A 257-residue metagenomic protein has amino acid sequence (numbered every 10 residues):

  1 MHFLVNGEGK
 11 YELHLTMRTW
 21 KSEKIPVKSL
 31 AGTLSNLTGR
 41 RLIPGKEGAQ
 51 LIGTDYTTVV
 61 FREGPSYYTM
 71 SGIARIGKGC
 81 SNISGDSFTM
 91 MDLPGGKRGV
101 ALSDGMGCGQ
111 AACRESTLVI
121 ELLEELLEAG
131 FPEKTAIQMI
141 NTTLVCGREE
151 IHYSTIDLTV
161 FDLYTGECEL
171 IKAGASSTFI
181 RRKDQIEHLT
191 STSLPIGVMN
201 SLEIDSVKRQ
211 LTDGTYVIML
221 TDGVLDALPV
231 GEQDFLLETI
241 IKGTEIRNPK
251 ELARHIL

Functional and structural regions predicted by a protein language model:
M1: Conserved catalytic-loop aspartate of Hanks-type protein kinases
V5-Y11, S29-I52, Y56, G64 (+1 more regions): Catalytic core of PPM/PP2C metal-dependent serine/threonine phosphatase domains
L15, M91, F131: N-terminal loops that bind phosphate or other acidic moieties and the adjacent beta-alpha structural core
L15-E23: A short interface-forming secondary-structure element
Q50-G105, A111: N-terminal entry segment of metal-dependent catalytic domains or homologous docking segments
S81-K97, I156, H188-P229: Acidic loop->beta-strand submotif enriched in PP2C/PPM serine/threonine phosphatases
G105-A129, L211, T215-L257: Active-site-proximal, acidic helix/loop segment immediately C-terminal to a metal-coordinating Asp/Glu
E169-V198, D205-V207, D213, D234 (+2 more regions): PP2C/PPM-type serine/threonine phosphatase catalytic core, specifically the conserved beta-strand-loop-alpha-helix
